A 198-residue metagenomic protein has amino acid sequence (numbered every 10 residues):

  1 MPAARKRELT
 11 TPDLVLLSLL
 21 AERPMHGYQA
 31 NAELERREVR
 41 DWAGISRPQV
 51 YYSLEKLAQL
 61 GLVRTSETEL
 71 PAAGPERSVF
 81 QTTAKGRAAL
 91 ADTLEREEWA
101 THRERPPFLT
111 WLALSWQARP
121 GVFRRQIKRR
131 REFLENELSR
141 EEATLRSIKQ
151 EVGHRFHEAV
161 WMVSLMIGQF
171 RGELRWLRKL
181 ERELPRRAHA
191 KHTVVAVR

Functional and structural regions predicted by a protein language model:
M1-R103: Basic helix-turn-helix/winged-helix DNA-binding cores and closely related short helical interaction motifs
A91-S139: Amphipathic alpha-helical dimerization/coiled-coil segments that flank or bridge DNA-binding/regulatory modules
P120, I127, F156-A159, V163 (+1 more regions): Amphipathic alpha-helical coiled-coil segments and their boundaries
A143-M162: Acidic interhelical loop/turn segments
F170-E183: Amphipathic alpha-helical coiled-coil segments
E183-R198: Long amphipathic alpha-helical coiled-coil segments
